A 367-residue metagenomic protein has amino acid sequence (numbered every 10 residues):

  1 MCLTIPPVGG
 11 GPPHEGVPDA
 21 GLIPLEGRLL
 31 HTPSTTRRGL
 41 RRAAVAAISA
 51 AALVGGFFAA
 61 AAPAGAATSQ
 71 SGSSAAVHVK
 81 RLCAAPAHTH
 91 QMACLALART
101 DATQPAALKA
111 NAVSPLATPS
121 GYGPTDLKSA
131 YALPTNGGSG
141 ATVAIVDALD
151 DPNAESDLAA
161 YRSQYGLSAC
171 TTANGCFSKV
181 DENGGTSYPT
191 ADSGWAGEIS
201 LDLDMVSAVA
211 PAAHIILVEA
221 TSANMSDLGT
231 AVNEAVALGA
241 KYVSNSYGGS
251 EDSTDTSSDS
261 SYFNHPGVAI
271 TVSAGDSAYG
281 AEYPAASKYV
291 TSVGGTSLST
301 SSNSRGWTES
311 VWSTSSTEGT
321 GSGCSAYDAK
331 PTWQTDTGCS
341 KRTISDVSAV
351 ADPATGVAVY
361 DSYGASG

Functional and structural regions predicted by a protein language model:
M1-L40: N-terminal secretory signal peptides that target proteins for export/translocation
L3, H14, L25, V79 (+2 more regions): Generic cytosolic/nucleocytoplasmic N-terminal low-complexity/intrinsically disordered segments
H14, D19, T35, A50 (+4 more regions): Compositionally biased regions
E15-V17, L22, A62, T254 (+2 more regions): Residues at secondary-structure transition points
L22-P33, R42-S49, L53-T221, S246 (+1 more regions): N-terminal zymogen propeptides
V209, A213-G367: Extracellular protease catalytic domains of secreted zymogens
